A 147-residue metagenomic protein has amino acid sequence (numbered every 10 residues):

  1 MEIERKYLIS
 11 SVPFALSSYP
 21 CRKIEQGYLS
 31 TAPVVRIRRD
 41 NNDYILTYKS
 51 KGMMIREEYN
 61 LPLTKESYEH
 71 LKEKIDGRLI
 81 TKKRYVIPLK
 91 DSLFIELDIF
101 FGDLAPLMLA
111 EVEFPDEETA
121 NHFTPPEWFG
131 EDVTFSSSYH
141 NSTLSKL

Functional and structural regions predicted by a protein language model:
M1-L147: Phosphate-end processing signature that detects enzymes handling 5′-triphosphorylated RNA and polyphosphate
